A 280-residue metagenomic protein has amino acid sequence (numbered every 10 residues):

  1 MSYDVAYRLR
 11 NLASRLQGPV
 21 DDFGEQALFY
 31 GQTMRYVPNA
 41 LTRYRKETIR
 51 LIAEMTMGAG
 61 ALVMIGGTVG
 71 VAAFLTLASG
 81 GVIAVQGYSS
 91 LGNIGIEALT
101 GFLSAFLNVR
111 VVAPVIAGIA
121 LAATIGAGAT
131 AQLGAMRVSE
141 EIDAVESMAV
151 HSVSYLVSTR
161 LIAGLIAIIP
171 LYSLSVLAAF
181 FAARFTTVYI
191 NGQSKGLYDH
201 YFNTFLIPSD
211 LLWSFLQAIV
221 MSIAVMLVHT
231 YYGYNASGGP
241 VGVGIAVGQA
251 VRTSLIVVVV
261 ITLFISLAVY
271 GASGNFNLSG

Functional and structural regions predicted by a protein language model:
S2-R50, Y232-S237: Short, membrane-interfacial amphipathic segments enriched in basic
N39-I49, A53-T68, L255: Membrane-interface helix starts
G60-M64, V112, I116, L156-L177 (+2 more regions): Selective transmembrane-helix segments that form parts of the transport pathway or gating/packing helices in multipass
L62-G81, V258-F264: Hydrophobic alpha-helical transmembrane segments of multi-pass membrane transport/permease proteins
L77-V109, L177-I219, V228-A246, A272-G280: Membrane-interfacial helix-loop-helix connectors in multipass membrane proteins
E97-D143, V228: Hydrophobic alpha-helical transmembrane segments of multi-pass membrane transport proteins
L133-S158, G239-V243: Short cytoplasmic-facing helical segments at TM-TM junctions of multi-pass membrane proteins
G233, R252, I256, V260-N277: Membrane-helix cytosolic exit motif
